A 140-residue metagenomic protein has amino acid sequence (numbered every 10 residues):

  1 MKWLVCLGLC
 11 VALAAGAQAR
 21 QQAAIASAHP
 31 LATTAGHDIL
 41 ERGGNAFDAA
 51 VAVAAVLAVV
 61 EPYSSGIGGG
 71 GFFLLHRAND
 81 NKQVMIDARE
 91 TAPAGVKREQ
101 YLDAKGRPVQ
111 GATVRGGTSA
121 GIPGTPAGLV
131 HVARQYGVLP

Functional and structural regions predicted by a protein language model:
M1-K2, D103: Serine/threonine-rich low-complexity intrinsically disordered regions
K2-W3, V130: Glycine/proline-rich, flexible active-site/cofactor-binding loop segments that harbor closely spaced acidic
W3-A14: Bacterial N-terminal signal peptides
Q18-T34, D38, A46-P140: Noncatalytic scaffold domains of N-terminal-nucleophile
